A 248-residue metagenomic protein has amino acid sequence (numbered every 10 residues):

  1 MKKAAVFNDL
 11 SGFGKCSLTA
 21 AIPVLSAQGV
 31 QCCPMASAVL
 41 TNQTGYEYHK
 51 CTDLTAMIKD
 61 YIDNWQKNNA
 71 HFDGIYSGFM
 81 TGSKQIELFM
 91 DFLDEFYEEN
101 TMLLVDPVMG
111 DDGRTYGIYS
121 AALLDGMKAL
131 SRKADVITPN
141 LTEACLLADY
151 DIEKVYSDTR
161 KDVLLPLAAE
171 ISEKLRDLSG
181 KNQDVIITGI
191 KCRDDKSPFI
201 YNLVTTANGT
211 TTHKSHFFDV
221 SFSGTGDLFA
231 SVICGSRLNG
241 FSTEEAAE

Functional and structural regions predicted by a protein language model:
M1-V105, M109-G117: Conserved N-terminal subdomain of the carbohydrate kinase-like
G12-F13, T210-G224: Short pre-catalytic strand/loop immediately N-terminal to key active-site residues, enriched for Gly-Thr
K15-C16, A56, A121-A122, P166 (+1 more regions): Residue-level recognition of alpha-helix initiation/capping sites
Y76-M80, T188-I190, T225-G226: Glycine-rich beta-strand-to-loop/alpha-helix junction loops that act as flexible
G82-S83, D111-Y116, G189-D194, D219-S221: Short, small-residue-enriched loops and turns at beta-alpha junctions that line or gate enzyme active sites
G117-T210, F241-E244: Conserved phosphate/ATP/ADP-binding segment of small-molecule kinases
L146, D219-T243, A247: Short, small-residue alpha-helix embedded
